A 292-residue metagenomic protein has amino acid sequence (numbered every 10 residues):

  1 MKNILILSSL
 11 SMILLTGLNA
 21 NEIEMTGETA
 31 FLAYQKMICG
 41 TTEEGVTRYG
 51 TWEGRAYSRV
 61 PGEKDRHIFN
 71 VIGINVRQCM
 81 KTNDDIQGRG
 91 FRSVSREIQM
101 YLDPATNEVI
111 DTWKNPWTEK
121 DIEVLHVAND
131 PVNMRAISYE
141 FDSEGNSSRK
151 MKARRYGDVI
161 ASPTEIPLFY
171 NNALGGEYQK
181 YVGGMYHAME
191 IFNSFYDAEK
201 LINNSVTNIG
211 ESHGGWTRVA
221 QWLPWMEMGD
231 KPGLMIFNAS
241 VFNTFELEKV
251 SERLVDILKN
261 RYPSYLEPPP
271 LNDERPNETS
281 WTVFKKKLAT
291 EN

Functional and structural regions predicted by a protein language model:
M1-I4: Positively charged n-region of N-terminal signal peptides that target proteins for export
L7-L14: Bacterial N-terminal signal peptides
N21-R96, A239-N292: N-terminal segment immediately downstream of the Sec signal-peptide cleavage site in secreted/extracellular proteins
T51, T112, P116, S138 (+3 more regions): Residues in intrinsically disordered, low-complexity segments of regulatory proteins
G54, S58-L201: Predominantly extracellular/secreted and cell-surface proteins with exposed, flexible low-complexity segments
V159-N292: A eukaryote-biased signal for long
